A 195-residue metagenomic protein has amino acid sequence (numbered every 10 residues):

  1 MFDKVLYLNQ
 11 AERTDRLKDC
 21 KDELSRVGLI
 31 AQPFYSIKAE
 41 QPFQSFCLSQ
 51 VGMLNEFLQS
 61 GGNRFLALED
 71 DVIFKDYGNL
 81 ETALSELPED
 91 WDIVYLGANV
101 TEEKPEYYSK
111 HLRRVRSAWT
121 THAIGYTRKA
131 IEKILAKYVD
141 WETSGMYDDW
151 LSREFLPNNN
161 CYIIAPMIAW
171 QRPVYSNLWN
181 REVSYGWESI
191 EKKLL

Functional and structural regions predicted by a protein language model:
M1-L68, V72-L195: An acidic/histidine-cluster motif and surrounding catalytic segment that typifies divalent-metal-assisted enzyme active
